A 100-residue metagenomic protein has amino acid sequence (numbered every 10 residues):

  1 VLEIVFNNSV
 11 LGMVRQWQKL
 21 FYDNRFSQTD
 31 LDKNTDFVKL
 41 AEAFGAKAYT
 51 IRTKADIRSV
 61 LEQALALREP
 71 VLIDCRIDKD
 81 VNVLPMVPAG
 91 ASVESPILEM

Functional and structural regions predicted by a protein language model:
V1-M100: Thiamine diphosphate
